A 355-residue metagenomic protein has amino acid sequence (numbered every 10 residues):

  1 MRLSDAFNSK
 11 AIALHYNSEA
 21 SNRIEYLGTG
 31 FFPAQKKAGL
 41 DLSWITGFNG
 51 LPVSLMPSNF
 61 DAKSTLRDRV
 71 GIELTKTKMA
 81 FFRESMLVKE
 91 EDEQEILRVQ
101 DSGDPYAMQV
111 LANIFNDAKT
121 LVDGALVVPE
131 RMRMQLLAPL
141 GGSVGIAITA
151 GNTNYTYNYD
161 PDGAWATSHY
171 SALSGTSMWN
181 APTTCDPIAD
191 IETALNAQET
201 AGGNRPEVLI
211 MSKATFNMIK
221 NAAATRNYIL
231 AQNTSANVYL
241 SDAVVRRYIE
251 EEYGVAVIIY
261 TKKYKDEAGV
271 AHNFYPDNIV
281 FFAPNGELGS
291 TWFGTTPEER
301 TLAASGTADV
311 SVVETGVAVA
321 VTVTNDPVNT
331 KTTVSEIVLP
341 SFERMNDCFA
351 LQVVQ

Functional and structural regions predicted by a protein language model:
M1-L42, S341-Q355: N-terminal alpha-helical "arm" segments
S4-N17, S21, E25, Q94-L97 (+7 more regions): Generic detector of well-ordered alpha-helical segments enriched in charged/polar residues, highlighting helical
Y26-G50, D123, V127-T153, F293-V317: Contiguous N-terminal and early-domain "leader" segments and peripheral loops that mark the onset or edge of a domain
F31-Q100, T156: Assembly/oligomerization interface modules of large self-assembling protein complexes
L66-V70, A138, Q232-N237: Glycine-rich loops and low-complexity Gly/Arg-rich segments that provide flexible linkers or classic glycine-based
M79-W165, D186-T215, V328-S335: Long, contiguous amphipathic alpha-helices that act as assembly "spine/axial" helices in icosahedral shell and virion
T153-L240, V244-E252: Extended, solvent-exposed, turn-rich assembly/linker loops in the middle of proteins
P182, A222-Q355: Sequence/fold signature of self-assembling virion shell proteins
